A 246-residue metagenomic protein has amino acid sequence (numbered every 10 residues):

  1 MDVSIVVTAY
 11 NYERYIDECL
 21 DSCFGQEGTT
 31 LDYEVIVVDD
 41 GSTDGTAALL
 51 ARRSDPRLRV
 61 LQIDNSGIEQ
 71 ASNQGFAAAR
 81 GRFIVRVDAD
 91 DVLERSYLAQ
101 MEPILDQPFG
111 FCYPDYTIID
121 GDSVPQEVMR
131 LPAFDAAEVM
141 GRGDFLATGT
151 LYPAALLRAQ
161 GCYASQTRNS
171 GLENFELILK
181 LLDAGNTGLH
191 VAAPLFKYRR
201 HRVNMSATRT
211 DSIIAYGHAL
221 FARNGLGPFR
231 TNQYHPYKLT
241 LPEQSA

Functional and structural regions predicted by a protein language model:
M1-S22: N-proximal low-complexity "stem/linker" segments adjacent to membrane-targeting elements
D2-S4, E34, E176: Cell-envelope/extracellular polymer assembly enzymes that use nucleotide-activated donors
D21-D32: Short, acidic, metal-binding catalytic loop of nucleotide-sugar glycosyltransferases
D39-A48, D88: A conserved acidic beta->alpha catalytic loop
I63-A79: Glycine-rich, basic loop-to-helix element that forms the pyrophosphate-binding segment of sugar-nucleotide handling
I84: Short aromatic/hydrophobic "clamp" motif used to bind/position activated sugar donors
S96-Q126: Conserved donor NDP-sugar-binding/catalytic core segment of glycosyltransferases
A136-G217: Conserved nucleotide-sugar donor-binding catalytic segment
